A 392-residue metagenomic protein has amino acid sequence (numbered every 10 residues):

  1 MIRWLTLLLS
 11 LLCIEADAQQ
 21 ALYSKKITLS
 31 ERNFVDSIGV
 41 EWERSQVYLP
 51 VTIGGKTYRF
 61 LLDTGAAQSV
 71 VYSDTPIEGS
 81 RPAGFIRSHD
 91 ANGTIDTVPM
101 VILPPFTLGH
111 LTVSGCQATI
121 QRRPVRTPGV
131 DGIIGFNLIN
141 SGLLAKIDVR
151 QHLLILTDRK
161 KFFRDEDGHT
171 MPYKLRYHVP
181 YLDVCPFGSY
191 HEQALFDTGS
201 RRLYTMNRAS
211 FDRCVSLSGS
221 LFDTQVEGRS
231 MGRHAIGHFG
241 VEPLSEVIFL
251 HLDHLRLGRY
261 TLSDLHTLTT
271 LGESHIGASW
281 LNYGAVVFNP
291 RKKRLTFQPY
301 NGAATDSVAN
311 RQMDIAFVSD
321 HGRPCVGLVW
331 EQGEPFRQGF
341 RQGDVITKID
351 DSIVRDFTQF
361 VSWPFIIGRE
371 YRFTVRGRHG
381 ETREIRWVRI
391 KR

Functional and structural regions predicted by a protein language model:
M1-Y23: Bacterial Sec-dependent N-terminal signal peptides
A18-R392: Pepsin/retropepsin-fold aspartyl endopeptidases
